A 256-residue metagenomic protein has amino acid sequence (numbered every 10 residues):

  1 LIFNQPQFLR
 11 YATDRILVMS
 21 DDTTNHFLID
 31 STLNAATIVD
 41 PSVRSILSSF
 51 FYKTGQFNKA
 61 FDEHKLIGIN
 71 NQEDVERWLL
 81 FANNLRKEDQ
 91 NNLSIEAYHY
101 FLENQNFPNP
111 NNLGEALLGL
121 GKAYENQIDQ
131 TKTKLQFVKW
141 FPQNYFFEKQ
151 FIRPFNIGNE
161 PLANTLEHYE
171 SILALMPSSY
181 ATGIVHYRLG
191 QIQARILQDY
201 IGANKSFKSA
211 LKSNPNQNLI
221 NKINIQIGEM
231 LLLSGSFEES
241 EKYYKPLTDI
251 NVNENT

Functional and structural regions predicted by a protein language model:
L1-T256: Acidic, polar-rich low-complexity tracts and alpha-helical solenoid repeat scaffolds
